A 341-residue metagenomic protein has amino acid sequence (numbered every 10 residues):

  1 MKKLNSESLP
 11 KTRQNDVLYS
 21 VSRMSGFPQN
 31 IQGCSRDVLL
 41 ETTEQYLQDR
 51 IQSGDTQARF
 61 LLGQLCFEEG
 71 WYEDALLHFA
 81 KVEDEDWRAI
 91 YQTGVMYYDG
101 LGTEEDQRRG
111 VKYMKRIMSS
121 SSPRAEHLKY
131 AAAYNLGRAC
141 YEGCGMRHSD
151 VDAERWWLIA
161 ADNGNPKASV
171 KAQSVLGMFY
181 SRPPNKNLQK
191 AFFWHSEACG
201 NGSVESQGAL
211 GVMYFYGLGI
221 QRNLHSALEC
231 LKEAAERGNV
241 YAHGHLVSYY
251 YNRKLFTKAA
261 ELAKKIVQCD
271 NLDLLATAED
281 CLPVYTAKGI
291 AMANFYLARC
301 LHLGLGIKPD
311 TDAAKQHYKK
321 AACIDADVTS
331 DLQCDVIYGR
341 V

Functional and structural regions predicted by a protein language model:
K2-S53: N-terminal alpha-helical interaction modules that lie
Q48-R50, K81-V82, I117, A160 (+5 more regions): Canonical positions in the second alpha-helix
S53-T56, G70, D84-I90, D99-L101 (+20 more regions): Short helix-capping/linker turns of helical repeat alpha-solenoids
Q64-E68, V95-D99, I117, A133-E142 (+7 more regions): Hydrophobic face of amphipathic alpha-helices that form TPR/SEL1-like repeat modules and related alpha-solenoid
K115-M118, R155, A160, A235 (+2 more regions): TPR/TPR-like (Sel1-like) alpha-helical repeat modules
A293-Y296, H302-P309, A313-V341: Terminal, low-structured helical/coil segments at or just beyond the last alpha-helical repeat
